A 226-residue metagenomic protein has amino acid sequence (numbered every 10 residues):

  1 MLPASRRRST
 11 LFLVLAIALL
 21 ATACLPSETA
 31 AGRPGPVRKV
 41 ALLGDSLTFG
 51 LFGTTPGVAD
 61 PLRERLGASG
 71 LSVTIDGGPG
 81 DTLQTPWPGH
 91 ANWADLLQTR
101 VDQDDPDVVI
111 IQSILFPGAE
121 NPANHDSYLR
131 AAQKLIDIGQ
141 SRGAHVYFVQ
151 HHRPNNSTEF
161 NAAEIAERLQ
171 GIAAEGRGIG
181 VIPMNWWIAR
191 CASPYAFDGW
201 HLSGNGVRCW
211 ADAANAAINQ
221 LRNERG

Functional and structural regions predicted by a protein language model:
L2-F12: Bacterial N-terminal signal peptides that target proteins for export
A21-A23: C-terminal motif of bacterial Sec signal peptides marking the signal peptidase cleavage site
L25-S27: Bacterial signal peptide processing site
V37-L42, L47-A123, S127: Conserved SGNH/GDSL esterase-like catalytic core that processes O-acyl groups on lipids and polysaccharides
S69, R142, G176-R177: Helix C-cap/helix->beta junction micro-motif
L97-V101, A132-I136, A166: Generic structural signal for well-ordered alpha-helices, preferentially at hydrophobic/aromatic core positions
I110-F116, I136-A166: Active-site segments of SGNH/GDSL-like serine hydrolases that catalyze O-acetyl group transfer/hydrolysis on lipids
P154-G226: Catalytic His-Asp segment of secreted/periplasmic serine-dependent ester chemistry enzymes
